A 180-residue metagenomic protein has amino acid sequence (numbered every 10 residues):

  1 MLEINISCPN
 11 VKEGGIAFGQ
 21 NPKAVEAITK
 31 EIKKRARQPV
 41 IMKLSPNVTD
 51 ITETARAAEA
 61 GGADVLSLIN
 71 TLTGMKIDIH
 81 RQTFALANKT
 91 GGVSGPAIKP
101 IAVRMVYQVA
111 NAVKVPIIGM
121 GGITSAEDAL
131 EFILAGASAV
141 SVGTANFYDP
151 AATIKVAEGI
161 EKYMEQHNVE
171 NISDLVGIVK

Functional and structural regions predicted by a protein language model:
M1-I118, T124-A135, A139-V142: Alpha/beta enzyme core
I77-G91, I133, A145-E170: C-terminal helical cap(s) of enzyme catalytic domains, especially alpha/beta-barrels
A102, D128-A129, P150, Q166 (+1 more regions): Residue-level recognition of conserved structural "scaffold" positions that shape functional pockets and channels
I123-E127, D149, K180: Small/polar glycine-rich anion-binding or flexible loop at a beta-alpha turn
S173-K180: A short, charged, Gly/Pro-tolerant segment at domain boundaries
